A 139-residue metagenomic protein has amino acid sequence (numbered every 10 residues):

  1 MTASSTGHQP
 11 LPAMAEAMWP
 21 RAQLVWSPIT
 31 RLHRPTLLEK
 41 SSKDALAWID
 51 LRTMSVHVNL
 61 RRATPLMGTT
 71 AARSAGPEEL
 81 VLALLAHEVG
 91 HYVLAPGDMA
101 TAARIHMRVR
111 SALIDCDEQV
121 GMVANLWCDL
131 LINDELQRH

Functional and structural regions predicted by a protein language model:
M1-R138: Basic/hydrophobic alpha-helical interface regions
